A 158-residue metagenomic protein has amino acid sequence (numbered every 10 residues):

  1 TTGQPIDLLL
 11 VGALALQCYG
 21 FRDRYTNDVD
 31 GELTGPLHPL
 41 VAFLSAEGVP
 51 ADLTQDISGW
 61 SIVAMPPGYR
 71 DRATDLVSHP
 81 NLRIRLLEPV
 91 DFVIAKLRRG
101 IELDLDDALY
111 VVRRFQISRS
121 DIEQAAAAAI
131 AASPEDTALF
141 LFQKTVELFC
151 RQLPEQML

Functional and structural regions predicted by a protein language model:
T1-L158: Compositionally biased terminal segments of proteins
